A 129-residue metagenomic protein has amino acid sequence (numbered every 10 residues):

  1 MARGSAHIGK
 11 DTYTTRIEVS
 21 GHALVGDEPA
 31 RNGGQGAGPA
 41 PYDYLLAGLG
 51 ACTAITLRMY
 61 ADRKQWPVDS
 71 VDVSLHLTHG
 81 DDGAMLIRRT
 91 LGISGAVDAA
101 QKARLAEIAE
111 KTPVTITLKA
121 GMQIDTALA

Functional and structural regions predicted by a protein language model:
M1-A47, I55-A129: Extended beta-strand/beta-hairpin segments
